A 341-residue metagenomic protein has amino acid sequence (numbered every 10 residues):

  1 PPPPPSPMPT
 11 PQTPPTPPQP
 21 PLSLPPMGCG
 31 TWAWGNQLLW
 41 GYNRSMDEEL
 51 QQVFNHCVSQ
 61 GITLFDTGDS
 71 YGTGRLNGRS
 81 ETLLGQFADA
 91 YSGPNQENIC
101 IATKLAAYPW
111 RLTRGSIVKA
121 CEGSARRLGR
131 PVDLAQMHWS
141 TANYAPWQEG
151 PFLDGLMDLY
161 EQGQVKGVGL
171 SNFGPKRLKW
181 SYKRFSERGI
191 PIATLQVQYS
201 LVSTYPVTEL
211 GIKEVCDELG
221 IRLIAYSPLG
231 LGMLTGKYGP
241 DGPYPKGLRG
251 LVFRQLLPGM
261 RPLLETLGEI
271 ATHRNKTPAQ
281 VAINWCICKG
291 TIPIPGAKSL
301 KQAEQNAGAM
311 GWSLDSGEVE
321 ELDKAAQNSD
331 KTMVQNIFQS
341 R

Functional and structural regions predicted by a protein language model:
M8-I99, G155, E161: N-terminal binding-site loop/beta-alpha segment at the start of enzyme catalytic domains that lines or forms
W34-E48, L105-G115, S140-W147: Active-site mouth loops of central-metabolism enzymes
N43-C57, T113-R127, E149, L178-Y182 (+1 more regions): Short, acidic/polar
I62, G129-V132, V165, I221: A structural motif
L64-G68, I101-A102, V132-M137, G169-L170 (+1 more regions): Short beta-strand segments at enzyme active-site cores
Q96-P109, A135-H138, Q196-S200: A short, structured active-site edge motif that brings together acidic residues
R127-N143: Active-site groove signature of glycoside hydrolases
S140-R341: Beta/alpha (TIM)-barrel catalytic core signal, keyed to glycine-rich beta->alpha loops juxtaposed to Asp/Glu that bind
